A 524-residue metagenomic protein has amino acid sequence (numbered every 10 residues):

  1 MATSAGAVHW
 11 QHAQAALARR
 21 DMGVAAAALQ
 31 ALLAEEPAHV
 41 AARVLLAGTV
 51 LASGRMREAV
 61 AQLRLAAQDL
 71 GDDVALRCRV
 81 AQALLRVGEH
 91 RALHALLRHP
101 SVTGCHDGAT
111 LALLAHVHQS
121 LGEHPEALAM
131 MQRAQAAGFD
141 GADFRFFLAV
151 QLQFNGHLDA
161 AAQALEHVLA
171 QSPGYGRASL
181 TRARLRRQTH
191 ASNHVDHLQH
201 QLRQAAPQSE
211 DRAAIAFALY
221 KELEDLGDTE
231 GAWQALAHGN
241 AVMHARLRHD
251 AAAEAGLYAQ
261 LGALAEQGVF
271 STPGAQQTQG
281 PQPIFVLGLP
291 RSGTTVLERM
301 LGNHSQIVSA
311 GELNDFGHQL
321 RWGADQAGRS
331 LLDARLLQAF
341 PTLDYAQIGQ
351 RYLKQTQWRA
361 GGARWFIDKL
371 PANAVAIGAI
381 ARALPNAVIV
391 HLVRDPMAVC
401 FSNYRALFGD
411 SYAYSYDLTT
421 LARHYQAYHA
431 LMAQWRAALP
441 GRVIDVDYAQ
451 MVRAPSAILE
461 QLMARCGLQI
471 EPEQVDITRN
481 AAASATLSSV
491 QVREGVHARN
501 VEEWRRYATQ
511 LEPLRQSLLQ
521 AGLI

Functional and structural regions predicted by a protein language model:
A162, L180-R186, V195-A206, I215-P283 (+5 more regions): PAPS-dependent sulfotransferases, especially Golgi type II membrane carbohydrate sulfotransferases
Q277-R382: Phosphate-binding active sites in nucleotide-utilizing proteins
I380-S402: Conserved phosphate-donor/acceptor-positioning beta-strand/loop module used by diverse small-molecule
